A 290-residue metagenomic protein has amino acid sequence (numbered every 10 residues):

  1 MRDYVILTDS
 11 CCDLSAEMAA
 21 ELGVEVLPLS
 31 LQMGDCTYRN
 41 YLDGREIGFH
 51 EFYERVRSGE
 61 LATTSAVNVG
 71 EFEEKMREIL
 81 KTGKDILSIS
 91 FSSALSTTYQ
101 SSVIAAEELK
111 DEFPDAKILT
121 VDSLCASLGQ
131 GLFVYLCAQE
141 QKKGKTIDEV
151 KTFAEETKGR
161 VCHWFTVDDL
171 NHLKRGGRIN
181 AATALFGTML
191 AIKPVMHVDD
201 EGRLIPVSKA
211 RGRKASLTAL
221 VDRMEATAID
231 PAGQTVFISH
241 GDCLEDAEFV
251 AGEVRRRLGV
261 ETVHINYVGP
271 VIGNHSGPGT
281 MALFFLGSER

Functional and structural regions predicted by a protein language model:
R2-D3, C11-E25, S30-Q32, C36 (+5 more regions): Mixed-charge interfacial surface used for oligomerization/domain docking and macromolecular partner engagement
V5-A66, E71: N-terminal glycine-rich anion-binding loop in soluble enzyme alpha/beta folds
E46-Y53, M76, K81, E108: A short glycine/small-residue-enriched secondary-structure motif
R57-L95, Q100-A105, K151: Glycine-rich phosphate- or other oxyanion-binding loops that anchor nucleotides, phosphorylated ligands
